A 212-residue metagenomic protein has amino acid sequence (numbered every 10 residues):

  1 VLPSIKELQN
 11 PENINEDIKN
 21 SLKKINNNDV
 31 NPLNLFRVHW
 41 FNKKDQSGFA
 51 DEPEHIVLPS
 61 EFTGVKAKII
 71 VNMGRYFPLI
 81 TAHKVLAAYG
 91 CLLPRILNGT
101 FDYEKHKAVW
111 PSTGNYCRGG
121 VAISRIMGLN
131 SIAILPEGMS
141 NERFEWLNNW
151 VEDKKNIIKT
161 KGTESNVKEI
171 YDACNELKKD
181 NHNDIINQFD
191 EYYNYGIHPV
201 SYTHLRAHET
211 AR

Functional and structural regions predicted by a protein language model:
V1-N27: N-terminal, positively charged, Ser/Thr/Ala/Gly-biased leader segments that form transit/presequence-like amphipathic
D17-G99: Positively charged, low-complexity intrinsically disordered leader regions
L79-V85, H106-Y116, R212: Active-site nucleophile and cofactor-binding loops and adjacent substrate-binding regions of central metabolic enzymes
A87-R95, G120-I123, C174, L205-R206: Buried hydrophobic packing segments
I96-H106, G128-P136: Phosphate-handling active-site elements
R118-N175: Active-site-proximal loop->helix
H204-R212: Single conserved hydrophobic/aromatic residue that forms the stacking wall/gate of nucleotide- or nucleobase-binding
